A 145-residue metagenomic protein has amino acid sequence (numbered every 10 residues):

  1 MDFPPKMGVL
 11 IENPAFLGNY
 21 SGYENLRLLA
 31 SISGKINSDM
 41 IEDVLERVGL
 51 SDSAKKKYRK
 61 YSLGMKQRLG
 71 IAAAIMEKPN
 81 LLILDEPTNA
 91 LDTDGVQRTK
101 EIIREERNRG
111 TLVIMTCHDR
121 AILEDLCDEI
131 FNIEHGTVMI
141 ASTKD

Functional and structural regions predicted by a protein language model:
R27, S38-S53: Conserved ABC ATPase "signature" region
K57-Y61: Conserved ABC ATPase signature
I71: Hydrophobic anchor residue at the start of the ABC signature
L82-E86: Catalytic Walker B motif of ABC-type/P-loop ATPase nucleotide-binding domains
T93-D94: Helix N-cap at the start of a conserved alpha-helix in ABC-type nucleotide-binding domains
C117-H118: H-loop/switch region of ABC-family ATPase nucleotide-binding domains
